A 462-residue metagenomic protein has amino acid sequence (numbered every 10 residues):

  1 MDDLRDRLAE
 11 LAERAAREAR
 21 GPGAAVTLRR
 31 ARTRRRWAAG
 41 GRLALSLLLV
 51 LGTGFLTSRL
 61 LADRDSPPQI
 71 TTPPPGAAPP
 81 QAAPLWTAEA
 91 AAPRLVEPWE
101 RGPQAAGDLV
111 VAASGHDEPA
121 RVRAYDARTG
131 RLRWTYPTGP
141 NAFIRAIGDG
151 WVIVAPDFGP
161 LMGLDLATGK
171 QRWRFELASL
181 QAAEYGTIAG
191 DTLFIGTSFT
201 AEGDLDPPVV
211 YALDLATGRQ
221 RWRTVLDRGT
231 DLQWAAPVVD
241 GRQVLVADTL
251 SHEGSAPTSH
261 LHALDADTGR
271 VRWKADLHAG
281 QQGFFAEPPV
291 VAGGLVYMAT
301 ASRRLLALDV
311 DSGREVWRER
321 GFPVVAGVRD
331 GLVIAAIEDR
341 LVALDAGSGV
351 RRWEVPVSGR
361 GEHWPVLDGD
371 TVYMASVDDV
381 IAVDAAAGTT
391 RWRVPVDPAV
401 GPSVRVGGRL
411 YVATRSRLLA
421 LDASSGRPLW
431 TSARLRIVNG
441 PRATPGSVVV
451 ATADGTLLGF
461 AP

Functional and structural regions predicted by a protein language model:
M1-P73, F460: N-terminal export/targeting signals for secretion/compartment entry
L11-A15, S251, L429: Alpha-helix C-capping/helix-to-loop hinge sites
R30-A39, R352, I381, R391 (+1 more regions): Charged, low-complexity, helix-prone segments enriched in Lys/Glu/Asp/Gln
P75-P98: A short helix->beta-strand "capping" segment at the edge of beta-propeller domains
V96-R121, Y136-M162, F175, S179-V210 (+7 more regions): Repeat-blade elements of multi-bladed beta-propeller folds
D126-T129, D165-G169, D214-T217, D265-T268 (+5 more regions): Short loop/turn segments that connect beta-strands within beta-propeller blades
R131-W134, K170-W173, R219-W222, R270-W273 (+4 more regions): A structural motif specific to WD40 beta-propellers
